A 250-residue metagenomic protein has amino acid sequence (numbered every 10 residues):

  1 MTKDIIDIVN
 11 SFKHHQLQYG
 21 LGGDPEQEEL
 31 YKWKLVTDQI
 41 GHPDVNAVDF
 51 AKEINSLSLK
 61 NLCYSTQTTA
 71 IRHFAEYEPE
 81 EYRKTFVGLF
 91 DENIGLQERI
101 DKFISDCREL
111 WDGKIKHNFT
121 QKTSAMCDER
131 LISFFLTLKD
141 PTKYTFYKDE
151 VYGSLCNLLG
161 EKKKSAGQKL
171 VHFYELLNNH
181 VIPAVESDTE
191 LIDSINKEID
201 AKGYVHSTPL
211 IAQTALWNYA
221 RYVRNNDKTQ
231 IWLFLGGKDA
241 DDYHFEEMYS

Functional and structural regions predicted by a protein language model:
M1-A125, D140-I231: An N-terminal alpha-helical hairpin/helix-loop-helix interaction module that forms a charged, gly/pro-flexible surface
L131-T137: Short hydrophobic alpha-helical segments that form membrane-spanning helices or hydrophobic packing faces of helical
T137-K143, D239-D241: Short, solvent-exposed loop/turn segments at secondary-structure junctions
Y222-S250: Compositionally biased, charged N-terminal/linker segments
